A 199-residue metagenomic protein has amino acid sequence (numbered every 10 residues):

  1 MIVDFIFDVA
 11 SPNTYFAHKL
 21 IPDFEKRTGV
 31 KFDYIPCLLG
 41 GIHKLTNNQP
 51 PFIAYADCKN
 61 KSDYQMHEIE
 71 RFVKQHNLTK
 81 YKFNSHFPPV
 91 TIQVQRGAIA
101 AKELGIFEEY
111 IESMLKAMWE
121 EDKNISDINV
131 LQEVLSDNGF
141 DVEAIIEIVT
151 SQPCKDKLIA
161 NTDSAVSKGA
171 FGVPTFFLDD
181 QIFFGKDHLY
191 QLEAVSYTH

Functional and structural regions predicted by a protein language model:
M1-F16: Local sequence-structure signature of Cys/Sec-based thiol-disulfide redox active-site neighborhoods
F16-M118: Structural alpha/beta surface segment adjacent to cysteine/selenocysteine redox centers across thiol/disulfide enzymes
E108-I148: Conserved acidic, metal-coordinating active-site core of Asp-based, Mg2+-dependent phosphoryl-transfer enzymes
S151-A170: Thioredoxin-like thiol-disulfide oxidoreductase module
P174-I182: A short, hydrophobic beta-strand/beta-hairpin element that forms part of a small beta-sheet core
F184-Y190: Short beta->alpha transition motifs characteristic of CBS
T198-H199: Conserved small/polar residues in nucleotide/adenosyl-binding loops
